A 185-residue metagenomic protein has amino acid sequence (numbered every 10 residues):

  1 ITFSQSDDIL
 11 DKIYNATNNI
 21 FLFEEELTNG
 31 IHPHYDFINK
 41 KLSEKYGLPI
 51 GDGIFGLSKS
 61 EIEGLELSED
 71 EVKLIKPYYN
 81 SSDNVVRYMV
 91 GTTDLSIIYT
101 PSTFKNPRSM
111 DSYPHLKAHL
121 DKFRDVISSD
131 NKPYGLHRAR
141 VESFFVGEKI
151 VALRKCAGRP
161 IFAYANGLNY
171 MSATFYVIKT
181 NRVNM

Functional and structural regions predicted by a protein language model:
F3-M185: Polybasic, glycine- and aromatic-enriched phosphate-binding surface used to engage nucleic acids
